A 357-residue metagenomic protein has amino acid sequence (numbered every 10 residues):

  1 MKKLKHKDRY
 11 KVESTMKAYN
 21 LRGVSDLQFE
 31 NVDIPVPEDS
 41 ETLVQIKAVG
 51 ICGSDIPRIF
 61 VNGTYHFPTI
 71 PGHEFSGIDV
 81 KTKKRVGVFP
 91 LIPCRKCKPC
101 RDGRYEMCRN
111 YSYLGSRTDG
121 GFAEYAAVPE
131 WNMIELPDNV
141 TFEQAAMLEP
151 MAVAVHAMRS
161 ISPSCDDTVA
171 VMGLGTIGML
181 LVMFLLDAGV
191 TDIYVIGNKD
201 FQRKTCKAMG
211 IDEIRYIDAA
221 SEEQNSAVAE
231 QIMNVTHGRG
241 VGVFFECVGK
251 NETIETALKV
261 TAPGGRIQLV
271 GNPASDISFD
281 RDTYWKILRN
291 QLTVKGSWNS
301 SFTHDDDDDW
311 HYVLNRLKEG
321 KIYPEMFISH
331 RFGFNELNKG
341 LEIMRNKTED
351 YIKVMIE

Functional and structural regions predicted by a protein language model:
R9-S14, G238, Q268-I277, L292 (+2 more regions): C-terminal capping/lid region of NAD(P)-dependent oxidoreductase domains
A18-V36, I51-I78, D102-D119: N-terminal glycine-rich cofactor-binding segment
P35-V49, N62-R101, P137-N139: Glycine-rich beta-strand-centered segment in the early N-terminal region that forms part of a ligand/cofactor-binding
I92-M172, Y194: NAD(P)H dinucleotide-binding glycine-rich loop of Rossmann-like/cofactor-binding domains, especially the beta1-alpha1
A123, D166, G240-V241, P324 (+1 more regions): Local beta-strand N-terminus motif with an aromatic residue
T141-E222: Mid-domain Rossmann-like dinucleotide-binding core that forms the NAD(H)/NADP(H) cofactor-binding site
I161, K204-L292: Glycine-rich cofactor phosphate-binding loops and adjacent beta1-alpha1 units of small-molecule cofactor enzyme domains
S226-M233, G238, I277-I328, K339: C-terminal substrate-binding/catalytic core of Rossmann-like NAD(P)-dependent dehydrogenases/reductases
